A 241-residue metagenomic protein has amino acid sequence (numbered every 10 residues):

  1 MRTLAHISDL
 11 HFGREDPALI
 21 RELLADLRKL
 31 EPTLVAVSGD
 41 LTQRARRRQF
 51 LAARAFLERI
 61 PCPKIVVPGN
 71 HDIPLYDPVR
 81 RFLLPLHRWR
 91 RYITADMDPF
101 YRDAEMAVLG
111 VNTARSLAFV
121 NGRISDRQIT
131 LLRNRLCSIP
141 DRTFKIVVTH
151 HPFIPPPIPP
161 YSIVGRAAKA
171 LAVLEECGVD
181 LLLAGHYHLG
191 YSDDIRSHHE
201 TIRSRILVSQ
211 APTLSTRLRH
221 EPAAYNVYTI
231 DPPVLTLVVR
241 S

Functional and structural regions predicted by a protein language model:
M1-R59, L75-Y76: N-terminal active-site segment of His-dependent metallophosphoesterases
I7-S8, V35-D40, K64-N70, N112 (+4 more regions): Active-site neighborhood of phospho(di)ester-bond hydrolases with catalytic His/Asp-centered motifs
G13-E15, Q43-R48, N70-P78, S116-V120 (+3 more regions): Active-site environment of divalent metal-dependent phosphoester hydrolases
D16-I20, R48-F50, I124, Q128 (+3 more regions): Residues at alpha-helix caps and immediate loop-helix transition turns in enzyme cores, especially N- and C-cap
L51-L131, I139, A172-E175, T201-R203 (+1 more regions): Extended active-site neighborhood of metal-dependent phosphoesterases/phosphodiesterases
P140-P156: Short acidic, glycine-rich surface-loop motifs adjacent to enzyme active sites
P159-P233: Conserved beta-sheet core of the metallophosphoesterase superfamily
V238-S241: Short, solvent-exposed aromatic-acidic interface loops
